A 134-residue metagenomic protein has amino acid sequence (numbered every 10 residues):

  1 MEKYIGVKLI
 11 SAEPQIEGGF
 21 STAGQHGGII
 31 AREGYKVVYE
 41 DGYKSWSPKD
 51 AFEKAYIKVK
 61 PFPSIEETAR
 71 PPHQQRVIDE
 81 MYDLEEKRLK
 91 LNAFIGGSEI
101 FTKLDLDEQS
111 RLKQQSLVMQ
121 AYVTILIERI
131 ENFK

Functional and structural regions predicted by a protein language model:
M1-V77, I95, L126-I127: Motif-centric detector for short Cys/His coordination patterns
P61-K134: Extended, charge-rich alpha-helical interface modules
